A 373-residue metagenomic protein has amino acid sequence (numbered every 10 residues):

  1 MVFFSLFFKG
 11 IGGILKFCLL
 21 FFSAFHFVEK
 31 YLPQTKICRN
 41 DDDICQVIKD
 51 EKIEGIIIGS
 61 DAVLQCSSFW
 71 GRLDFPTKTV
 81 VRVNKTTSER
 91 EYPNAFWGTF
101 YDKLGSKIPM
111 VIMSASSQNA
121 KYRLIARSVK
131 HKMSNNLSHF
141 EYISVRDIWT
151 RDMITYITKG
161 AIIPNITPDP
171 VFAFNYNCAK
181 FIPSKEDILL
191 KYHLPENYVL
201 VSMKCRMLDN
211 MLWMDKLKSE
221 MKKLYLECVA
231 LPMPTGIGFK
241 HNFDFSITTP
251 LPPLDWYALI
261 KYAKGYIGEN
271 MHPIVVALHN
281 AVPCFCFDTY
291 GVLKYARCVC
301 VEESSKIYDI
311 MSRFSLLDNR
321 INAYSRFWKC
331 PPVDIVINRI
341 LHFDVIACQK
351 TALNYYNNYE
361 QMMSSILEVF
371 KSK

Functional and structural regions predicted by a protein language model:
M1-K373: Active-site anion-handling motifs in enzyme catalytic cores
